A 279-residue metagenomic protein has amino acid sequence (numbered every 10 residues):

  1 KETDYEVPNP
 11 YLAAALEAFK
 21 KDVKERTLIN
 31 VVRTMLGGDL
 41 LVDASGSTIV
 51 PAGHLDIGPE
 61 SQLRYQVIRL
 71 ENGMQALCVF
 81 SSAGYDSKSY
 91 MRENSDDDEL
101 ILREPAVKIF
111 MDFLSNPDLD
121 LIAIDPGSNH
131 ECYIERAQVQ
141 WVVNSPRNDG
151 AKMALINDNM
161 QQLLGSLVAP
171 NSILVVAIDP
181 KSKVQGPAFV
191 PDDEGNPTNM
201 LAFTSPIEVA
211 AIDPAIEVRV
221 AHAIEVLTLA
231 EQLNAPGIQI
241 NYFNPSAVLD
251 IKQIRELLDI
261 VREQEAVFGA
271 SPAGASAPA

Functional and structural regions predicted by a protein language model:
K1-A279: An interfacial alpha-helical scaffold signature
